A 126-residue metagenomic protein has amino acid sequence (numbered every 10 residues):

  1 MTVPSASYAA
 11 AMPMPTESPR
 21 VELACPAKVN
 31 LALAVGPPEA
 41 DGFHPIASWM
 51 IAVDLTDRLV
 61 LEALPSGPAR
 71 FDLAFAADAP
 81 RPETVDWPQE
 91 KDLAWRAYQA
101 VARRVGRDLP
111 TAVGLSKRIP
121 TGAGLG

Functional and structural regions predicted by a protein language model:
V3-A123: ATP-binding N-lobe of GHMP and related small-molecule kinases
